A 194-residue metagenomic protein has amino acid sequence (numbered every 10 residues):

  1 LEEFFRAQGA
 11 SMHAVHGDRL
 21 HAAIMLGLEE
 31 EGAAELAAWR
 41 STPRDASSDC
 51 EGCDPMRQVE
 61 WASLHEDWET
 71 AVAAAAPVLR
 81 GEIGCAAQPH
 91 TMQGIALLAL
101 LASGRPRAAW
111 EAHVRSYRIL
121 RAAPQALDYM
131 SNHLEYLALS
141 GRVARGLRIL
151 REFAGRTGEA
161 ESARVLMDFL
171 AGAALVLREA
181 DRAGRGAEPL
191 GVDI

Functional and structural regions predicted by a protein language model:
L1, A23-A38, W61-A76, L101-H113 (+1 more regions): Helix-turn-helix repeat elements of alpha-solenoid scaffolds
E2-A10, A37-D49, A76-A87, V114-Q125 (+2 more regions): Solenoid-like repeat scaffolds
G9-D18, D45-R57, C85-I95, P124-S131 (+1 more regions): Generic helix N-cap/helix-start motif at coil->alpha-helix transitions
R19-A23, Q58-A62, A96-L101, S131-L137 (+1 more regions): Conserved small-residue packing positions in alpha-helical repeats and bundles
G32, R40-C53, Q58-W61, D67-A74 (+4 more regions): Mature, well-folded catalytic/scaffold domains that follow N-terminal targeting or propeptide regions
E60, L64, L98, A160-L166: A generic "structured core" feature
L79, M92-V143: Long, well-ordered mid-to-C-terminal structural blocks that present hydrophobic/aromatic surfaces
T157-I194: C-terminal non-catalytic interaction modules
